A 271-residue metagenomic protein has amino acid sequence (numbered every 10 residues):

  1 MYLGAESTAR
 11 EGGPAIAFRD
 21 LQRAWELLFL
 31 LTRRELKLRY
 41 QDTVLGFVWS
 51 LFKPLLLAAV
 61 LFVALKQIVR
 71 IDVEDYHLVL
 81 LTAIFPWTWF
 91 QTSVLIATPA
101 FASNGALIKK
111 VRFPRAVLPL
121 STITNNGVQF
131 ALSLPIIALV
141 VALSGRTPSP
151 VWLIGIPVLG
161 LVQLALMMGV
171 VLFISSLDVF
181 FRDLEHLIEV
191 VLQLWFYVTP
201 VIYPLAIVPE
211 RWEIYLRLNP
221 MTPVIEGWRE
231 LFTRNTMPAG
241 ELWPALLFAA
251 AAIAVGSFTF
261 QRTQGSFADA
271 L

Functional and structural regions predicted by a protein language model:
M1-L271: Hydrophobic transmembrane alpha-helices and immediately adjacent juxtamembrane helices of multi-pass inner-membrane
